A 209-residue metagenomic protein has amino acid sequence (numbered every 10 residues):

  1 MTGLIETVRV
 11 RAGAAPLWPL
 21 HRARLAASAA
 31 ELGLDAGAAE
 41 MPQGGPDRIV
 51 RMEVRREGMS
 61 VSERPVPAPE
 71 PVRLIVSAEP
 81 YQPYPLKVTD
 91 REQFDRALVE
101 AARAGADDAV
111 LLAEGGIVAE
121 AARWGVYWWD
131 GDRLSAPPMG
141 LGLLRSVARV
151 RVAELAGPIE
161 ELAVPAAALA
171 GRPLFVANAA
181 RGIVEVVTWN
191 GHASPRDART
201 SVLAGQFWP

Functional and structural regions predicted by a protein language model:
M1-I117, G140-L143, V150-P209: Conserved alpha/beta cores of soluble small-molecule-handling proteins
I117-M139: Glycine- and Gly-Pro-enriched alpha-helical subdomains that act as flexible, kink-prone "lid/hinge" or packing modules
